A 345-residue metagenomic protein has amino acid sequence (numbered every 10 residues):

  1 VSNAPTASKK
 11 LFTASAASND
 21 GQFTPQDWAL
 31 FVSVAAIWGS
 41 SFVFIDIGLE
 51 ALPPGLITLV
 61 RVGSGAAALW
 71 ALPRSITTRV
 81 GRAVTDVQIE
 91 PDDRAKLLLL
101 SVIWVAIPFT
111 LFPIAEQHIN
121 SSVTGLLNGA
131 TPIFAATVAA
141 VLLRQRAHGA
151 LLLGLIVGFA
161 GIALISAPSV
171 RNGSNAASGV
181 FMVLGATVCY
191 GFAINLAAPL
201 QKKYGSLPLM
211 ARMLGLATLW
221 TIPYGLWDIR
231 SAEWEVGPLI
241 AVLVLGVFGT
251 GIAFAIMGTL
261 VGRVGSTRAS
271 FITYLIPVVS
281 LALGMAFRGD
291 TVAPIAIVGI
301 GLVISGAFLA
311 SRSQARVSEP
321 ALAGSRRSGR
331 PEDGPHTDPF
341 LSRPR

Functional and structural regions predicted by a protein language model:
V1-T24, R82, Q314-R345: Intrinsic disorder in cytosolic terminal tails and internal cytosolic loops of multi-pass membrane transporters
S2-K10, Q26-D27, E50-I107, P132-V138 (+4 more regions): Transmembrane alpha-helices of multi-pass small-molecule transport proteins
F23-W28, E50-L59, I89-A95, A167-C189 (+2 more regions): Juxtamembrane helix-entry segments on the extracytoplasmic side of multipass membrane proteins
V32-S40, F44, L72, K96-H118 (+6 more regions): Hydrophobic alpha-helical transmembrane segments of multi-pass membrane transport proteins, especially secondary
D46, A66-W70, A135-T137, V141 (+5 more regions): Transmembrane alpha-helical segments that form core, pore/gating elements of small-molecule transporters/exporters
G48, I57, R61, A115 (+8 more regions): Hydrophobic/aromatic residues within transmembrane alpha-helices of multi-pass small-molecule transporters
G63, L69, V138, A147-S169 (+5 more regions): Hydrophobic transmembrane alpha-helices of multi-pass small-molecule transport proteins
D92-L100, A147-F159, G179-V180, Y204-L214 (+1 more regions): Cytoplasmic-side transmembrane-helix entry/capping segments in multi-pass membrane proteins
